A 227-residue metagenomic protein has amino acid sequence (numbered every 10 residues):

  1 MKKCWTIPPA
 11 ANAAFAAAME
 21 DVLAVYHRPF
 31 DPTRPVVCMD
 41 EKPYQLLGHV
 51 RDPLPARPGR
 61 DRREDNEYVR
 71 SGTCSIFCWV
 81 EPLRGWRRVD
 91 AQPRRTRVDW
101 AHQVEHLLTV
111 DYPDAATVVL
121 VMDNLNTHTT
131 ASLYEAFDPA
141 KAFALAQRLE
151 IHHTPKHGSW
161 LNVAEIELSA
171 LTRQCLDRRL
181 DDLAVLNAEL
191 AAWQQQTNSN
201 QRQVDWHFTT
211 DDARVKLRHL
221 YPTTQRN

Functional and structural regions predicted by a protein language model:
A11, V50, V185-N227: C-terminal domain-tail junction helix/linker
M19-E105, L217: Extended, low-complexity cationic-aromatic segments
C38-D40, W79, G85, V104 (+5 more regions): Mobile genetic element proteins and their domesticated derivatives, centered on retroelements and DNA transposons
R63-Y68, K141-V163, L180-D181: RNase H-like polynucleotidyl transferase catalytic core
C74, D123-N124, I151-R173, A184 (+1 more regions): RNase H-like two-metal-ion nuclease catalytic core shared by retroviral integrases and related mobile-element nucleases
R87, A164-L183, Q196-N200: Active-site proximal helix-loop segment of RNase H-like, two-metal nucleases, encompassing DDE(D)
V98-V119: Short, basic/hydrophobic alpha-helical segments
A115-T129: Acidic/histidine-rich, metal-coordinating catalytic segments
